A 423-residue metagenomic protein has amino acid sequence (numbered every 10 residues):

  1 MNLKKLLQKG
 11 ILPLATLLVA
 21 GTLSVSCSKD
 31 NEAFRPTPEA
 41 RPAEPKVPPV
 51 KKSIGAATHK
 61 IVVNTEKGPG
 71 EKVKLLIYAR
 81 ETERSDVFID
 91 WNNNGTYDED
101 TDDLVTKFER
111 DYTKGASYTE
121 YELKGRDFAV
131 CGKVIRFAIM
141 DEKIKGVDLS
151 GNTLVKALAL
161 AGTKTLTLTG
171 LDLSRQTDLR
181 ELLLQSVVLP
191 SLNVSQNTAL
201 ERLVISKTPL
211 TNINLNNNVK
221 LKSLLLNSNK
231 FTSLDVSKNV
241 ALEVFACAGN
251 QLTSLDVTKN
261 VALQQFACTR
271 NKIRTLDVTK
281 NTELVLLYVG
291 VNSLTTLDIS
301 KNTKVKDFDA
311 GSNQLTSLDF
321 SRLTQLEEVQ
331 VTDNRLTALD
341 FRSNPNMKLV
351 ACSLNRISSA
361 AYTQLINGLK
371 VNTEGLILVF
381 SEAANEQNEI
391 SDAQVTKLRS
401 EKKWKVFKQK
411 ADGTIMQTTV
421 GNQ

Functional and structural regions predicted by a protein language model:
M1-V25: Sec-dependent bacterial lipoprotein signal peptides
K9, P13-L14, D235, D256 (+2 more regions): Composition-driven detection of intrinsically disordered, low-complexity segments
G10, E81, L182: A short catalytic or substrate-binding loop motif that flags glycine-/basic-rich loops and adjacent residues that bind
C27-L166, D172-T177, Q196-T198, V219 (+4 more regions): N-terminal capping/linker segments that flank leucine-rich repeat
A138-K143, A159-T167, L183-L189, A199-P209 (+11 more regions): Concave beta-strand-loop units of leucine-rich repeat
V147, L168-L171, L192, I213 (+7 more regions): Canonical leucine-rich repeat
